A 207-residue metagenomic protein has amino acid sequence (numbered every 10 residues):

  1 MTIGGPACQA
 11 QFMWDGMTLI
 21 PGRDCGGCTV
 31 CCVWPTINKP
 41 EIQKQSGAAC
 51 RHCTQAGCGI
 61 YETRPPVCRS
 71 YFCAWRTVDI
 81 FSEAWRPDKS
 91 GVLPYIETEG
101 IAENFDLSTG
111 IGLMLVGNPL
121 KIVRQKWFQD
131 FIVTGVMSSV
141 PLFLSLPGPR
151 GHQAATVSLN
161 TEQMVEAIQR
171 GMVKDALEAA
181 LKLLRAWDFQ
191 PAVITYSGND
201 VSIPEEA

Functional and structural regions predicted by a protein language model:
T2-A207: Short loop/turn segments that flank or connect secondary-structure elements
